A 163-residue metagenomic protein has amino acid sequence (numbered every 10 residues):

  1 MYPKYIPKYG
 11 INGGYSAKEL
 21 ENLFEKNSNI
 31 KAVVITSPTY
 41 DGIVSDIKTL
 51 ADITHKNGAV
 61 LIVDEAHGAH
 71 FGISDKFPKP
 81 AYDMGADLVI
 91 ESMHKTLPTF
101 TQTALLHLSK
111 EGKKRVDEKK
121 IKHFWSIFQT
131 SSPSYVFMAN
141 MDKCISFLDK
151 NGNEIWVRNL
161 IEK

Functional and structural regions predicted by a protein language model:
M1-K163: Conserved PLP-enzyme active-site core in the AAT-like
